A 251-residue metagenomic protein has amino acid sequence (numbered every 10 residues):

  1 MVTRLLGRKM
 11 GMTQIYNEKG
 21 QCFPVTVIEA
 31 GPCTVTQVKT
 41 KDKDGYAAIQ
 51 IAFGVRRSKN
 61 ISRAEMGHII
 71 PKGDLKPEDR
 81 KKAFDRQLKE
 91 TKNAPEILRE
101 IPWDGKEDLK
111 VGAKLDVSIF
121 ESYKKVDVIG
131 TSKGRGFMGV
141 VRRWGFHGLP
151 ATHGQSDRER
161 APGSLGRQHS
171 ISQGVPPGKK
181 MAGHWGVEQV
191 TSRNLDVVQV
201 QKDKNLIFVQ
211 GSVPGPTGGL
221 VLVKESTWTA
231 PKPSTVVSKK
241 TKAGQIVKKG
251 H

Functional and structural regions predicted by a protein language model:
M1-H251: Extended basic (Lys/Arg/His-rich) segments that typically form rRNA-contacting surfaces in ribosomal proteins
